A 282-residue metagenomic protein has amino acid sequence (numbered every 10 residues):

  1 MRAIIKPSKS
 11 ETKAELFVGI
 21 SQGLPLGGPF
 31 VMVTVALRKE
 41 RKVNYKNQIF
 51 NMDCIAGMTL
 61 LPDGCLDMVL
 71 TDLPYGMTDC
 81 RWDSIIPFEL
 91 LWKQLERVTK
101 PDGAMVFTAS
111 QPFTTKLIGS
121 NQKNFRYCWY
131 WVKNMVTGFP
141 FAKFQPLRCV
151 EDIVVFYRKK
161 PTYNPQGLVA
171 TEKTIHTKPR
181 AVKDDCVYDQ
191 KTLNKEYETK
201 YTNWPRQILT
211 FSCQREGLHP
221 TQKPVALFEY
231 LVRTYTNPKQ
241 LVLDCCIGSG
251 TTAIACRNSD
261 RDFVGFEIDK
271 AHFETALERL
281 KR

Functional and structural regions predicted by a protein language model:
R2-I5, K9, K13, V33-G265 (+1 more regions): Core catalytic lobe of class I
I20-G28: N-terminal amphipathic/hydrophobic targeting modules at extreme N-termini, encompassing cleavable Sec/SRP-type signal
L277-R282: Short, conserved SAM-binding/catalytic segment of Class I S-adenosyl-L-methionine-dependent methyltransferases
